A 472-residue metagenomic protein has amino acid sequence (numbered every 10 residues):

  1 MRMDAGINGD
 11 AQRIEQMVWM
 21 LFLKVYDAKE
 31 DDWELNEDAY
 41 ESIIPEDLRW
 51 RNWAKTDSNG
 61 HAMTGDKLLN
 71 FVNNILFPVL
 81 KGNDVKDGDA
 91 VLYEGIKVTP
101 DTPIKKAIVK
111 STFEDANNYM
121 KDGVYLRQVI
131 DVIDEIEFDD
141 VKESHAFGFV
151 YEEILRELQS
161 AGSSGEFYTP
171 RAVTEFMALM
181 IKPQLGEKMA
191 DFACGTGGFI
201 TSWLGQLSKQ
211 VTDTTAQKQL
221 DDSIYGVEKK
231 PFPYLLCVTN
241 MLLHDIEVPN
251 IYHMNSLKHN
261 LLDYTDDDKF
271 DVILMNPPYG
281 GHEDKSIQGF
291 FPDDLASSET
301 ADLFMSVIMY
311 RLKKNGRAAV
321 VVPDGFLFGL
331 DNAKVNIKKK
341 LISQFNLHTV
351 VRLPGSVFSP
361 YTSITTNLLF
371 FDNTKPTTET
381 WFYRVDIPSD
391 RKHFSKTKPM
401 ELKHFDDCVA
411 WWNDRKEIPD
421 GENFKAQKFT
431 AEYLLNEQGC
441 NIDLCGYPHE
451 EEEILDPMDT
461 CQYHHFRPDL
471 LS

Functional and structural regions predicted by a protein language model:
M1-M180, Q184-L185, Y252-H259, R352-S356 (+3 more regions): Non-catalytic, mostly N-terminal accessory regions of nucleic-acid modification and defense proteins
N8, H253, T265-S472: A conserved structural/catalytic subdomain of Rossmann-like adenosyl-cofactor enzymes
P100-T102, G123-V124, H145-F149, S208-V211 (+2 more regions): Short hydrophobic/aromatic-rich motifs at helix boundaries and adjacent loops
Q159-S160, L220, F290-F291: A short, mixed-charge helix-start or loop-turn motif at secondary-structure junctions
S164-M275, G280-H282, S298, D302 (+3 more regions): Conserved S-adenosyl-L-methionine
